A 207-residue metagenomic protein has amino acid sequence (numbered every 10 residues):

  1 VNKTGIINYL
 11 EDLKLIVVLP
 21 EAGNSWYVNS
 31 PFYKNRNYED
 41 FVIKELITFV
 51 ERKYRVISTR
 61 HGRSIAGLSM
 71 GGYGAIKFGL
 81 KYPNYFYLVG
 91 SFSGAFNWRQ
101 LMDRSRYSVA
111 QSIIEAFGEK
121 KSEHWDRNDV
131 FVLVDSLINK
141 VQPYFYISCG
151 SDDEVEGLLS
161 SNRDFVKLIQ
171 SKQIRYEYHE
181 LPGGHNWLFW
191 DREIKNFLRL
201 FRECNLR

Functional and structural regions predicted by a protein language model:
V1-R207: Non-catalytic cap/lid and distal C-terminal segments of serine-dependent acyl enzymes
